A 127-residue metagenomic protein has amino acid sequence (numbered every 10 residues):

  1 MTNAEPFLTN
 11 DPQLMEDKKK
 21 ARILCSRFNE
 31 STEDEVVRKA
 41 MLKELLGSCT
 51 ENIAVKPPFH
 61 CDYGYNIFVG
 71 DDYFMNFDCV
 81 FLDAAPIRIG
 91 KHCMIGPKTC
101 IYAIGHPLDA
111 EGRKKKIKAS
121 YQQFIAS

Functional and structural regions predicted by a protein language model:
M1-N52: Terminal amphipathic alpha-helical/low-complexity segments used for targeting or macromolecular assembly
F59-V69, F74-S127: Flexible, glycine/small-residue-enriched loop-and-beta-strand segment within the central core of proteins
